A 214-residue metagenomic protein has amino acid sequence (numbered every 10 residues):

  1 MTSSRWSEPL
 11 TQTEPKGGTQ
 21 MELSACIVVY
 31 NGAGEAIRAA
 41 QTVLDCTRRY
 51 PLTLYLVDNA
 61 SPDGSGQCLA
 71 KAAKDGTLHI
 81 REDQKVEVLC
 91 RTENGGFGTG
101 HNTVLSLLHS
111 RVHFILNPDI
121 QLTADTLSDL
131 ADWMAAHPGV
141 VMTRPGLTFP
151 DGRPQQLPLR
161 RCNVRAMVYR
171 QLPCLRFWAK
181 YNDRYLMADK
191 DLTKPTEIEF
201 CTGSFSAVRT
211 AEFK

Functional and structural regions predicted by a protein language model:
E22-I27, V43, L52-V57: Hydrophobic targeting segments
G32-C46: Short, well-formed alpha-helical segments that are part of the catalytic scaffolds of diverse glycosyltransferases
T42, D58-L69, E93: A conserved acidic beta->alpha catalytic loop
P51-A60, E87-R91: Short beta-strand/loop segment that forms part of the nucleotide-sugar
C90-L108: Glycine-rich, basic loop-to-helix element that forms the pyrophosphate-binding segment of sugar-nucleotide handling
H113: Short aromatic/hydrophobic "clamp" motif used to bind/position activated sugar donors
T123-P158: Conserved donor NDP-sugar-binding/catalytic core segment of glycosyltransferases
C162-I198: Short, flexible, basic/aromatic active-site loop/helix in glycosyltransferases
